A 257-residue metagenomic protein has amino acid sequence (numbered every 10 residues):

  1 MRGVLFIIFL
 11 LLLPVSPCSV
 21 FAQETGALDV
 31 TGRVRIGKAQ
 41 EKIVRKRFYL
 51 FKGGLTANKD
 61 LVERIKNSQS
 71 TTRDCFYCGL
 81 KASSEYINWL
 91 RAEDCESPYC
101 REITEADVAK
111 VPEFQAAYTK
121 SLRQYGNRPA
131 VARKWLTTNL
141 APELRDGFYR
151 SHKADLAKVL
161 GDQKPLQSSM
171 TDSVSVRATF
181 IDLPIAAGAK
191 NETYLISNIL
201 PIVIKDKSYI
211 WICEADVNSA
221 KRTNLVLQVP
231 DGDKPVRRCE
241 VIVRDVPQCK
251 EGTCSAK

Functional and structural regions predicted by a protein language model:
L5-S16: Bacterial N-terminal signal peptides
C18-A22: Boundary at the C-terminal end of the N-terminal hydrophobic targeting segment
G26-I36, R177-P184: A short, amphipathic beta-strand motif
R33-R35, S197-P201: Beta-strand-rich extracellular modules
G37-E85, R91-A92, F114-Y118, Q124 (+2 more regions): Short, ordered, surface-exposed loop/turn motifs in non-cytosolic proteins
S173, L200-K234: Structured interaction patches on ligand/partner-binding surfaces of diverse proteins
D182-L195: Short Pro-Gly-centered beta-turn/loop motif in secreted/extracellular proteins
T223-K257: Compositionally biased low-complexity segments at domain edges in trafficked proteins and select soluble regulators
